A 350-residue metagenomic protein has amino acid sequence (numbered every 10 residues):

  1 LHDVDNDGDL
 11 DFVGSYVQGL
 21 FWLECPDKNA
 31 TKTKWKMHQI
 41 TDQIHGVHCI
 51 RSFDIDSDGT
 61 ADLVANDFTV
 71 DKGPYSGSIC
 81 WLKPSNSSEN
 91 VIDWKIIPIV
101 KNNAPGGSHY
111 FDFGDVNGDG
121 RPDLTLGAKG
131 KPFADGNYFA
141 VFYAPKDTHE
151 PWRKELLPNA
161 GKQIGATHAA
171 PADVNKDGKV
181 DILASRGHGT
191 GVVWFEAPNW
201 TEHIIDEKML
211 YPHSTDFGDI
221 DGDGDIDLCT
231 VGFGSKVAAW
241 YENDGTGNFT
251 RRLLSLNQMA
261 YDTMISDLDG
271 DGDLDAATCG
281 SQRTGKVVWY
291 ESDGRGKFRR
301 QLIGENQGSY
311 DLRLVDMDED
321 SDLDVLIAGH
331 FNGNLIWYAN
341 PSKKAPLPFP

Functional and structural regions predicted by a protein language model:
L1-P350: Beta-propeller-forming repeat regions
